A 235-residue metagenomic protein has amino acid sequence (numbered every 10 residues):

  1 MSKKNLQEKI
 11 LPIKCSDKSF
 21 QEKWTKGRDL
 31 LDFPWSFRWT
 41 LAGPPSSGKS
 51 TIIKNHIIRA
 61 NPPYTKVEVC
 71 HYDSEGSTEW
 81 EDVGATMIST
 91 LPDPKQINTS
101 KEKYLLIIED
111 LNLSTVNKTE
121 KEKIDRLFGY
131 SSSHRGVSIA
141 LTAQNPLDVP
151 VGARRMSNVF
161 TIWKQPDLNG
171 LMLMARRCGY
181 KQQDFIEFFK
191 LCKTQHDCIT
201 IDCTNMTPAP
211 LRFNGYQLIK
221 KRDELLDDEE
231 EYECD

Functional and structural regions predicted by a protein language model:
M1-K3, D73-S74, I201-M206: Short, flexible beta-strand-to-coil junctions
M1-L30: N-terminal pre-Walker A segment at the start of P-loop NTPase domains
G27, F37-R59, Y72-G76, I88-Q183: Conserved P-loop NTPase motor cores
P34: Residues immediately N-terminal to the Walker A/P-loop in ABC ATPase nucleotide-binding domains
I58-E68: Post-Walker A helix-loop "phosphate-sensing" segment adjacent to the P-loop in P-loop NTPases
P63, V83-G84, M156-S157: Short, structured coil segments at secondary-structure junctions
E68, S138-A140, I199: A structural signal for isolated positions on well-ordered beta-strands in alpha/beta enzyme cores
V151-D235: Conserved GTP-binding G-domain of TRAFAC-class P-loop NTPases and closely related GTPase folds
